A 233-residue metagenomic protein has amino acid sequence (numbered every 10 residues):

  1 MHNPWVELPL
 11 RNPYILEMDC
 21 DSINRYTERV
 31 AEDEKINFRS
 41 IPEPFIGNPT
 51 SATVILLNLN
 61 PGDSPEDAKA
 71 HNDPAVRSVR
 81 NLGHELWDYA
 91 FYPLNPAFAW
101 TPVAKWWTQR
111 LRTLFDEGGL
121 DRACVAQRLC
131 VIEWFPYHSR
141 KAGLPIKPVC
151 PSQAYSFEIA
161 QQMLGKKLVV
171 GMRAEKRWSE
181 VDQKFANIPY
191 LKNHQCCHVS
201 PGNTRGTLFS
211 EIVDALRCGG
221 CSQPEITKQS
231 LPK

Functional and structural regions predicted by a protein language model:
M1-G165: A polyanion-binding, active-site-adjacent surface
K167-R173: Short, hydrophobic beta-strand segments that form beta-sheet elements in well-ordered domains
R173-W178, H194-Q195: Short, polar loop motifs at secondary-structure junctions
S179-A186: Short loop/helix-cap segments at secondary-structure boundaries that form the rim of catalytic
A186-C221: Short, flexible loop segments at boundaries between secondary-structure elements
Q223-E225, Q229: Charged phosphate-binding loop/patch that engages nucleotide di/tri-phosphates or the phosphate backbone of nucleic
